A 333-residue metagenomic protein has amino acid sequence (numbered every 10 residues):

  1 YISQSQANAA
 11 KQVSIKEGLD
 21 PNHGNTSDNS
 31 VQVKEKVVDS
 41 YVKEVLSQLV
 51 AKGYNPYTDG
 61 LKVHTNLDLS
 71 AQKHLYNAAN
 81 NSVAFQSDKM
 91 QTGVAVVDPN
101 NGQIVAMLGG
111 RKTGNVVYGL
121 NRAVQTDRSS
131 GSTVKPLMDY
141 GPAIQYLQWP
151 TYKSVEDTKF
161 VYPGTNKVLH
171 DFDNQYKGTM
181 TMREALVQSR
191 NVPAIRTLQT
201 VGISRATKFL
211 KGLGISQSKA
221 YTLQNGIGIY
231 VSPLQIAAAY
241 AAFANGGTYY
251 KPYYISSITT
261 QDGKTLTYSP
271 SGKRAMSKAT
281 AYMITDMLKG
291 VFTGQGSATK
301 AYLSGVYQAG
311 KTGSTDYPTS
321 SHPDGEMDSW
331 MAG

Functional and structural regions predicted by a protein language model:
Y1, S27-E35, D59-N66, N121-S130 (+5 more regions): Second-shell loop/turn segments in exported
Y1-N66, K211, S216, Q224-N225: Non-catalytic, structured segments within soluble enzyme domains
G53-Y57, D68-P99, R183-L186, Q199-T200: Beta-lactamase-like hydrolase cores
T65, L69-A84, V96, M107 (+4 more regions): A penicillin-recognizing enzyme superfamily signal
L75, G102, S129-V155, A185 (+2 more regions): Active-site SXXK
M90-Q91, V116-L137, T151-D157, Q224: Short active-site loop at a secondary-structure junction that contains or immediately precedes the catalytic residue(s)
W149-A206, T222, Y249, Q261-G290: Conserved catalytic neighborhood of penicillin-recognizing serine enzymes
K167-H170, G202-A238: Mid-domain, small-residue-enriched loop/turn segments at the edges of structured enzyme/sensor domains
